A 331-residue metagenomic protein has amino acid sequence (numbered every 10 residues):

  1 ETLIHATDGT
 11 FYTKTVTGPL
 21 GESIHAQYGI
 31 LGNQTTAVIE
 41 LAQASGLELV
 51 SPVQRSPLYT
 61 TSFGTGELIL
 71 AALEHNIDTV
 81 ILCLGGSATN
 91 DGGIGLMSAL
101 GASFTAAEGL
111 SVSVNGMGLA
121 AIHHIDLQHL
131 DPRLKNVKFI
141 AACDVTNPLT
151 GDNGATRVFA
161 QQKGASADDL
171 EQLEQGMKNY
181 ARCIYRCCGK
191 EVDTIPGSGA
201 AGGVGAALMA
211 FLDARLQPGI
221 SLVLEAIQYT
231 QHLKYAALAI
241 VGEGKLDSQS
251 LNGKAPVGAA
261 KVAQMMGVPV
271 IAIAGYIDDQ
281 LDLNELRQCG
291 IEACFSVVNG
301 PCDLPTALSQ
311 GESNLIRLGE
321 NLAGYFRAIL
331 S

Functional and structural regions predicted by a protein language model:
E1-L84, A88-S331: N-terminal loops that bind phosphate or other acidic moieties and the adjacent beta-alpha structural core
